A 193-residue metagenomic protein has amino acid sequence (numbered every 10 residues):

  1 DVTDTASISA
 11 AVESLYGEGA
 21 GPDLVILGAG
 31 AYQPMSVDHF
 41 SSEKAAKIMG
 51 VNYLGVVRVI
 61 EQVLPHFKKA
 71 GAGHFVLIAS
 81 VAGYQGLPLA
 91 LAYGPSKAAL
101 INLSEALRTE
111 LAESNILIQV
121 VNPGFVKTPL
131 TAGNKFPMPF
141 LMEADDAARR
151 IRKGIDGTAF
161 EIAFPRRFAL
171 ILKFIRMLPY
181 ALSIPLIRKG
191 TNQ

Functional and structural regions predicted by a protein language model:
D1-A10, S42: The beta1-alpha1 cofactor-binding region of Rossmann-like NAD(H)/NADP(H)-dependent oxidoreductases
G28-Q33: Conserved NAD(P)H cofactor-binding loop of Rossmann-fold oxidoreductase domains
S36-V37, K44-K47: Substrate-binding pocket helix/loop in short-chain dehydrogenase/reductase
D38, L87-L91: Active-site loop immediately N-terminal to the catalytic Tyr-X3-Lys motif of short-chain dehydrogenase/reductase
I60, S96: Active-site helix of classical SDR
S80: Residue(s) in the substrate-gating loop at a strand-loop-helix junction that position the organic substrate next
V120, F136-L170: C-terminal helical subdomain
